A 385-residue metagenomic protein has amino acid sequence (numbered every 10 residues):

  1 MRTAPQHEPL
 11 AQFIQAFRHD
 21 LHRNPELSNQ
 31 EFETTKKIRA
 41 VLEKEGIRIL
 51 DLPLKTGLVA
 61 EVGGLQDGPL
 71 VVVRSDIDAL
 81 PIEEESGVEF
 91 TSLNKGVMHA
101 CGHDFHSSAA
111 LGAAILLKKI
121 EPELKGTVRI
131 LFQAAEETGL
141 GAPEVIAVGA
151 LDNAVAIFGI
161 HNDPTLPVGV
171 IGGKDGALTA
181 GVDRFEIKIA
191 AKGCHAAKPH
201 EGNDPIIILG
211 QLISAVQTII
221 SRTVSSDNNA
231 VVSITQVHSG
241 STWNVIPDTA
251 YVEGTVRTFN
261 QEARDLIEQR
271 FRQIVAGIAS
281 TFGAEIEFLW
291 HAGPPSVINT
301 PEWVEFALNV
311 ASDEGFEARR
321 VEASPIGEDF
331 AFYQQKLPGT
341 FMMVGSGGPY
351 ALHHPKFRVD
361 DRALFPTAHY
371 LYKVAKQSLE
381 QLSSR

Functional and structural regions predicted by a protein language model:
M1-H99, D104, S108-L111, I115-L124: Acidic/His- and Gly-rich active-site-bordering loop/insert found across diverse amide/peptide-bond hydrolases
L10-F13, F17, Q30-V41, P69 (+16 more regions): General structural feature for long, well-ordered alpha-helical segments within catalytic domains of soluble enzymes
R18, P25, G149, V216-I220 (+1 more regions): Sec/Tat-exported extracytoplasmic proteins
L21, A60, V73, H103 (+8 more regions): Divalent metal-coordination and catalytic microenvironments
E26, D76-D78, A135, D163 (+3 more regions): Active-site beta-loop-alpha junctions enriched in small/polar residues
L58-V59, L80-I82, G87-M98, D104-F105 (+2 more regions): Histidine/acidic-residue-rich, glycine-tolerant segments that coordinate divalent metal ions
G210-R385: Metal-dependent amide/peptide-bond hydrolase catalytic core, centered on the "pita-bread" metallohydrolase fold
